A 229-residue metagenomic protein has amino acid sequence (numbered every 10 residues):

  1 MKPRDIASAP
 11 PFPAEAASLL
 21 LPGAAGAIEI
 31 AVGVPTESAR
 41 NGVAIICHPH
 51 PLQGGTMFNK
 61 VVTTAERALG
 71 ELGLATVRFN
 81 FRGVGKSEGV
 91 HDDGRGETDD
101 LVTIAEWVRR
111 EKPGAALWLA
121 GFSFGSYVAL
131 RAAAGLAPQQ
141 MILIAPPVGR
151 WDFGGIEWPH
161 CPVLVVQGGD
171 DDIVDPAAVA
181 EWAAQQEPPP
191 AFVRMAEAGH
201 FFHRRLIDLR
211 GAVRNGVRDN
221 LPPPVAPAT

Functional and structural regions predicted by a protein language model:
M1-A39: N-terminal cap/lid segment of alpha/beta-hydrolase-fold proteins
T36-R78: Short, surface-exposed "cap/lid" segments of acyl-processing enzymes
G89, A198-R210: Catalytic histidine-centered segment of alpha/beta-hydrolase-like enzymes
H91-E111: Alpha/beta-hydrolase active-site loop
A120-A129: Gly/Ala-rich beta-loop-alpha elbow adjacent to hydrolase catalytic centers
P159-H160, L164-Q167, D171, V179: Short beta-strand/loop motif that positions the catalytic acidic residue of the alpha/beta-hydrolase fold
G169-V174, H200-F201: Acidic catalytic loop of the alpha/beta-hydrolase fold
A184-F201: Catalytic histidine neighborhood in serine/cysteine hydrolases with alpha/beta-hydrolase-type architecture
